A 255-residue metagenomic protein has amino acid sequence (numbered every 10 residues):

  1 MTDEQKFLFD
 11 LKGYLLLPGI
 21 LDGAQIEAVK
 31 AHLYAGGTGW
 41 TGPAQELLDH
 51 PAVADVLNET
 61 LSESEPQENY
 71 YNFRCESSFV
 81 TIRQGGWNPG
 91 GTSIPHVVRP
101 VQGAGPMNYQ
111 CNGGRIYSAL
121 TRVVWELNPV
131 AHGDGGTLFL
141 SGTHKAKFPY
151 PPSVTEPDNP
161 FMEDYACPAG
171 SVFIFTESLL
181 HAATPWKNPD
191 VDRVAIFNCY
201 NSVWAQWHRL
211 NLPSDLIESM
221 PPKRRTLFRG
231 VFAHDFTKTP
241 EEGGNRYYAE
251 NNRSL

Functional and structural regions predicted by a protein language model:
M1-K12, L21-A169, W186-D190, S202-L212: Non-heme Fe(II) oxygenase catalytic core, chiefly the N-lobe of the double-stranded beta-helix
I20, S178-L179: Short, surface-exposed secondary-structure boundary micro-motifs
L179-L180, T184-L255: Non-heme Fe(II)/2-oxoglutarate
